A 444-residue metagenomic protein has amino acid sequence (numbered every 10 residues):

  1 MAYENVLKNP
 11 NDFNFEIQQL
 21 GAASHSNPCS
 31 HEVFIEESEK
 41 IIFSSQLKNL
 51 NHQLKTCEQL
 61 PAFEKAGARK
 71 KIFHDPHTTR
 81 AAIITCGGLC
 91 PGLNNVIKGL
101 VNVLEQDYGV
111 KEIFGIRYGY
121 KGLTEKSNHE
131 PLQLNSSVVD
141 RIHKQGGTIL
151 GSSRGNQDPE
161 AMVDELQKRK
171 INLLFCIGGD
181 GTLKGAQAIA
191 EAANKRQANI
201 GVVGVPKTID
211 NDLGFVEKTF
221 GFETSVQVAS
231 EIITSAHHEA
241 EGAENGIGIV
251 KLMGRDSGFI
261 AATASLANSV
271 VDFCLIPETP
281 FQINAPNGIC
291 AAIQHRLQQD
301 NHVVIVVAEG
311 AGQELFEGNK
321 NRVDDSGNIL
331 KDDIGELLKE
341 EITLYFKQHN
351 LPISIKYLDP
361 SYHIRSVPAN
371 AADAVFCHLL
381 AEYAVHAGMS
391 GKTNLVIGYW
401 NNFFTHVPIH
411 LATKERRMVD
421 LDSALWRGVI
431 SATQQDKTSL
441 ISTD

Functional and structural regions predicted by a protein language model:
M1-H25, H74-T124: N-terminal phosphate-binding or glycine-rich loops at protein starts, especially the Walker A/P-loop of NTPases
M1-H31, N321-D444: C-terminal non-catalytic interaction/assembly regions of soluble proteins
S38-D75, G122-N172, F220-Q227, T234: Glycine-rich oxoanion-binding loops at beta->alpha junctions
P76-I84, G122, D140-L150, K207-E217 (+3 more regions): Gly-rich Lys/Arg/Thr-decorated short loops/hinges at beta-loop-alpha junctions or inter-strand turns that position
R80-C90, T148-G151, N172-I177, G204 (+2 more regions): Short glycine-rich or small-residue beta-strand-to-loop segments that form or flank ligand, phosphate, metal/Fe-S
C86-G88, I116-K121, R154-G155, G179-D180 (+5 more regions): Short, ordered loop/turn segments at secondary-structure junctions
C90-L100, L123-T124, Q157-M162, D180-A188 (+5 more regions): Short glycine/serine/threonine-rich phosphate/pyrophosphate-binding segments that cradle anionic phosphate groups
E165, C176-G178, K184-V203, T219-I353: Accessory alpha-helical/coil subdomains and C-terminal extensions that flank or cap enzyme catalytic cores
